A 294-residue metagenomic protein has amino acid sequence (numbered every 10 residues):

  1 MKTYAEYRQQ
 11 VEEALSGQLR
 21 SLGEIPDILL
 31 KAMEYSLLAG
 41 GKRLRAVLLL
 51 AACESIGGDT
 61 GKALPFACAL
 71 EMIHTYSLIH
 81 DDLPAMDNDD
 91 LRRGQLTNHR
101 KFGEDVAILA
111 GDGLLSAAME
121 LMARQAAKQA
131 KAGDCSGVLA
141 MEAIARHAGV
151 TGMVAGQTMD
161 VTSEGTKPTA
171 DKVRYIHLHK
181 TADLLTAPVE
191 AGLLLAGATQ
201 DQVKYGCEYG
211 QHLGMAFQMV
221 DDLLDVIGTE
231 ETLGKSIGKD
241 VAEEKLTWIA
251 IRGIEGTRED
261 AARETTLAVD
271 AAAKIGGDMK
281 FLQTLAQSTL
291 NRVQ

Functional and structural regions predicted by a protein language model:
M1-K2: Generic start-of-chain signal for non-secretory N-termini
E6, Q10, L19, G23-A272 (+1 more regions): Mg2+-dependent prenyl diphosphate-binding active-site environment of isoprenoid biosynthetic enzymes
V293-Q294: Short cytosolic juxtamembrane segments of multi-pass membrane proteins
